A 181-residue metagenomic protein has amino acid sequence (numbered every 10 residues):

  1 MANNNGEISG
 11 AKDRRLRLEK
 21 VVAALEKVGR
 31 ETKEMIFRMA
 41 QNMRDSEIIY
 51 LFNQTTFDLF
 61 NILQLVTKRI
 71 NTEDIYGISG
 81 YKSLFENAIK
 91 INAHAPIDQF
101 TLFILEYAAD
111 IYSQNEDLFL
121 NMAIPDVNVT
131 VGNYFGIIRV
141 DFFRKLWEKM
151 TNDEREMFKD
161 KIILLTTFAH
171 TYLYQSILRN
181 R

Functional and structural regions predicted by a protein language model:
A2-E156, H170-R181: Terminal low-complexity "docking" segments
D160-T171: Short, hydrophobic/amphipathic alpha-helical patches that form generic packing surfaces within helical domains
